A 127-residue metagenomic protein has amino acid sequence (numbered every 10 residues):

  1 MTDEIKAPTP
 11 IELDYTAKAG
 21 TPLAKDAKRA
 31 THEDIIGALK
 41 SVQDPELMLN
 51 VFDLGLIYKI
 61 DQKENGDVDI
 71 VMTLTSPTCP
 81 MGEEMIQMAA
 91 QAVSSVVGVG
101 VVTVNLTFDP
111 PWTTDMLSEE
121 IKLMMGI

Functional and structural regions predicted by a protein language model:
M1-I127: Domain-level signature for proteins that mediate thiol-based redox and metal-cofactor handling
